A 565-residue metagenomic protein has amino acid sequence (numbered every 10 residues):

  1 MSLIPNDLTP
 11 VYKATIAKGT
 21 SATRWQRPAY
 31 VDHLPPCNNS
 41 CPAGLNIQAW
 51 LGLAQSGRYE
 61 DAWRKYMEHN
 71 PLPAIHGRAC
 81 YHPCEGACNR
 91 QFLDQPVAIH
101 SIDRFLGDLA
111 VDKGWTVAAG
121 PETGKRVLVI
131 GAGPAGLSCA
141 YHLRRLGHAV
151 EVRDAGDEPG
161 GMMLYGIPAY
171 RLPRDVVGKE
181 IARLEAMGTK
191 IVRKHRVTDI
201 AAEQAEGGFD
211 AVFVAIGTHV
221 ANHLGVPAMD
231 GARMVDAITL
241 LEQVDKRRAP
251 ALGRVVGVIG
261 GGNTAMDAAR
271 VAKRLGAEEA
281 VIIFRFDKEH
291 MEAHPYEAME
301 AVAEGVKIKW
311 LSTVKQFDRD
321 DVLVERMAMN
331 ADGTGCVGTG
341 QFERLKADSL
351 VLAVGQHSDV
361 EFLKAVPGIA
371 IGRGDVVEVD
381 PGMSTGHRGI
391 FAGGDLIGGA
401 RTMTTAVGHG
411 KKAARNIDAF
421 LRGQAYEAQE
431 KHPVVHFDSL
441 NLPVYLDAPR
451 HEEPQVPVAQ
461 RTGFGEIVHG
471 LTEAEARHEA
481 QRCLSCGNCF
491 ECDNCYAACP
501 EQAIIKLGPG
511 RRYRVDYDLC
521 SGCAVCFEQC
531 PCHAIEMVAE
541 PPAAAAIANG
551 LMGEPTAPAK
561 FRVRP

Functional and structural regions predicted by a protein language model:
M1-K18, A22-R27, V97-I99, D103-R126 (+8 more regions): Flanking helices and flexible, charged tails adjoining ferredoxin-like Fe-S electron-transfer domains in multi-subunit
N6, P10-A14, G44-Q55, W63-H69 (+13 more regions): Beta1-alpha1 glycine-rich phosphate/pyrophosphate-binding loop at the start of Rossmann-like nucleotide-binding domains
P35-S56, G77-L106, E151, E158 (+3 more regions): Iron-sulfur cluster-binding cysteine motifs and their immediate structural context in ferredoxin-like electron-transfer
I102-G120, K179-K194, D199, A221-L275 (+1 more regions): Glycine-rich dinucleotide-binding loop and its adjacent helix/turn
I130-P134, G260-G262, D395: Glycine-rich Rossmann-fold phosphate-binding loop(s) that bind the pyrophosphate of adenine dinucleotide cofactors
R193-G207, L311-D321, A328: A conserved short coil-to-beta-strand element within the FAD-binding core of flavoproteins
A232-R254, D332-A400: FAD-site-proximal beta/loop scaffold in flavoenzymes
A268, L396-G423, E427: A conserved FAD-binding loop/helix module that cradles the flavin
